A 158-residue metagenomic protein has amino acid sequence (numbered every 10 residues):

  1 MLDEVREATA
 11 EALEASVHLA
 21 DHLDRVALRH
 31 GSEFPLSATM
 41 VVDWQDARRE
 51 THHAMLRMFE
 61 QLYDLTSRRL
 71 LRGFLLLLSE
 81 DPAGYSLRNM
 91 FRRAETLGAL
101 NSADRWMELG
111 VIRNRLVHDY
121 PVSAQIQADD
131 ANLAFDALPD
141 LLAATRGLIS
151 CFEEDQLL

Functional and structural regions predicted by a protein language model:
M1-L158: Solvent-exposed interaction patches of small proteins and small membrane subunits
